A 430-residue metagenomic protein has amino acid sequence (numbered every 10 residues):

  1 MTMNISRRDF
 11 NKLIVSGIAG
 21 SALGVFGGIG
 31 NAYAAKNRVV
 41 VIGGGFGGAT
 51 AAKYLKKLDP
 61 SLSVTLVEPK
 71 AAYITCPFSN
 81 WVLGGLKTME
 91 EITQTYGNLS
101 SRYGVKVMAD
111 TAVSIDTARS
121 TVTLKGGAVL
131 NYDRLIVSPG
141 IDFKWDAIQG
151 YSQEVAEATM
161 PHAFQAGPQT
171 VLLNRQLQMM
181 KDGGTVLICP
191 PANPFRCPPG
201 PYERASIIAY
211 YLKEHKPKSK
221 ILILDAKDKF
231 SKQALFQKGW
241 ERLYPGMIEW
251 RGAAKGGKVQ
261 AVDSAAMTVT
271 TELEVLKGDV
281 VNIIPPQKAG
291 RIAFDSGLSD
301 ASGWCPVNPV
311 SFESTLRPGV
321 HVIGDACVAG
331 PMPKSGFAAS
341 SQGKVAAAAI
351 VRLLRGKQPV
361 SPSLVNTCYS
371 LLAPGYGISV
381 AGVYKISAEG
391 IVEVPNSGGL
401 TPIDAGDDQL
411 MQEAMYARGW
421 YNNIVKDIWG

Functional and structural regions predicted by a protein language model:
T2-N4, D9-N31: N-terminal export signals
I14, P139-G140, P285: Glycine-rich, N-terminal phosphate-binding loop of Rossmann-like dinucleotide-binding domains
Y33-K106, A192-A234: Beta1-alpha1 glycine-rich phosphate/pyrophosphate-binding loop at the start of Rossmann-like nucleotide-binding domains
R102, K106-S114, V122, L130 (+2 more regions): A Rossmann-like FAD-binding core segment of flavoenzymes
G140-H215: Glycine-rich dinucleotide-binding loop and its adjacent helix/turn
S152-M180, L276-S341, R352: FAD-site-proximal beta/loop scaffold in flavoenzymes
A339-S363: Internal hydrophobic alpha-helix adjacent to the cofactor/substrate pocket in enzyme cavities
A381-G430: C-terminal auxiliary extensions adjacent to catalytic cores
